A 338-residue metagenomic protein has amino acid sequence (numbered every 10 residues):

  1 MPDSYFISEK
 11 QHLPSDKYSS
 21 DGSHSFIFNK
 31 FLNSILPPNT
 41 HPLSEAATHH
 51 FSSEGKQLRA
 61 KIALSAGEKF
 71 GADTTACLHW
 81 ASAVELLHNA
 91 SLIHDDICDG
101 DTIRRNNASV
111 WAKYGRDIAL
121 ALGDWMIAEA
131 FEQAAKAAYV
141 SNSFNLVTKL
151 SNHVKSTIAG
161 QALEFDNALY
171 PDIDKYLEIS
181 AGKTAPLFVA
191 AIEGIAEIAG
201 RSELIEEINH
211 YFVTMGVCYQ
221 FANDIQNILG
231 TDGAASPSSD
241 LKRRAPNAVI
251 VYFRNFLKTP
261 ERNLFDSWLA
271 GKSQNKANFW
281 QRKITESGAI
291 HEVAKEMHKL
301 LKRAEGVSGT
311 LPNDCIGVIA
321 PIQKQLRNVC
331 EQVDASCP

Functional and structural regions predicted by a protein language model:
M1-N33: N-terminal amphipathic/basic leader segments beginning at the initiator methionine
D3-S4, S8, N313-P338: Short, amphipathic C-terminal "tail helix"
H24-F26, N33-E261: Mg2+-dependent prenyl diphosphate-binding active-site environment of isoprenoid biosynthetic enzymes
G100, Y170, I228, N263-L264 (+2 more regions): Long amphipathic alpha-helical segments
V140, S308-G317: Surface-exposed helix-capping loop/turn segments at secondary-structure junctions
A185, V213-Q220, H298, K302 (+3 more regions): Generic structural signal for well-ordered, non-transmembrane alpha-helical segments in soluble/cytosolic regions
Q220, G230, N255-K258, A270 (+4 more regions): Hydrophobic alpha-helix feature that most strongly marks membrane-spanning transmembrane helices and their immediate
L264-S308: Mobile late-domain/C-terminal helix-loop "cap" segments that border catalytic sites or the cytosolic face
